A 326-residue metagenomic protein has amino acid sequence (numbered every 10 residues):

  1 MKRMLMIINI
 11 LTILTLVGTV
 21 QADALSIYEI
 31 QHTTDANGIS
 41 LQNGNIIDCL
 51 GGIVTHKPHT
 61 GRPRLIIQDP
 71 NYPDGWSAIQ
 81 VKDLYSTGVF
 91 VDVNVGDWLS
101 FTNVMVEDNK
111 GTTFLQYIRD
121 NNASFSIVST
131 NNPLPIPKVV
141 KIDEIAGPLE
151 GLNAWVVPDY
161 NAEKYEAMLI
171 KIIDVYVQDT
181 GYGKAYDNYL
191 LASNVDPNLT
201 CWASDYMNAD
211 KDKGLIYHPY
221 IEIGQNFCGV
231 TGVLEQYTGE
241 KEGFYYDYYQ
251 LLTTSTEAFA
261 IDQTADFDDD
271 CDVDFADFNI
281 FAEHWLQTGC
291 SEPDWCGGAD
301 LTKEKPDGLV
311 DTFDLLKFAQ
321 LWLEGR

Functional and structural regions predicted by a protein language model:
M1-M4: Positively charged n-region of N-terminal signal peptides that target proteins for export
I7-L16: Bacterial N-terminal signal peptides
L11, N37, N71, Y85 (+7 more regions): Intrinsic disorder/low-complexity detector
T15-A22, N121, T256, I280 (+1 more regions): N-terminal cationic amphipathic segment used for targeting or macromolecule association
T19-V20, T113-F114, E242, Q287 (+2 more regions): Alpha-helix boundary/interfacial micro-motifs
A22-I261: Extended non-catalytic accessory segments flanking core domains
A260-R326: Cellulosome-associated attachment modules in secreted, modular CAZymes
